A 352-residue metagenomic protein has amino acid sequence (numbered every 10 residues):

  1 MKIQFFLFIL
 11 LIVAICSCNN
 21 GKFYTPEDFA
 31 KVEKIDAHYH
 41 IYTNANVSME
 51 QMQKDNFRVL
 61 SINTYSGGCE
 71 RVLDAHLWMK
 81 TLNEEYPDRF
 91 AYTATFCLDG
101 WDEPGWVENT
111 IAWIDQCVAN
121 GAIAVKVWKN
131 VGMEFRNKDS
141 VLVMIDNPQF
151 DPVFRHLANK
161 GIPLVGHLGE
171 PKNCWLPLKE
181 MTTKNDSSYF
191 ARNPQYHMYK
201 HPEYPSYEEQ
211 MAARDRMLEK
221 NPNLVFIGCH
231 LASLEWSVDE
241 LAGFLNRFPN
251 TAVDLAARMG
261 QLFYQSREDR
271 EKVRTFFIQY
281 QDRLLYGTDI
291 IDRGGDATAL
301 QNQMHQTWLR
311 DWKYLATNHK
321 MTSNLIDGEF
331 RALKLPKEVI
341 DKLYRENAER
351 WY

Functional and structural regions predicted by a protein language model:
Q4-A14: Sec-dependent N-terminal signal peptides
C18-G21, T25-E27, L77-M198, P202-E203 (+1 more regions): Active-site gating/metal-coordination segments in enzymes
N19-R89, N109, N347: An N-terminally biased module of ancient metal coordination in phosphate/nucleic-acid-related enzymes
I35-Y39, V59-I62, F90-T95, V125-V127 (+4 more regions): Hydrophobic faces of well-ordered beta-strands that scaffold small-molecule active sites in alpha/beta enzyme cores
H38-N46, Y65-A75, D99-E108, F135 (+4 more regions): Acidic-and-aromatic substrate-binding clefts and catalytic sites of carbohydrate-active enzymes
Y39, A122, N147-L168, E219-K220 (+4 more regions): Conserved beta-strand->loop/alpha-helix structural units within folded catalytic cores of enzymes with alpha/beta
Q51-M52, C117, L157, M217: Generic structural signal for hydrophobic
P202, Y207-R216, N223-Y352: H/E-rich (His + Asp/Glu) clusters that bind or coordinate divalent metals
